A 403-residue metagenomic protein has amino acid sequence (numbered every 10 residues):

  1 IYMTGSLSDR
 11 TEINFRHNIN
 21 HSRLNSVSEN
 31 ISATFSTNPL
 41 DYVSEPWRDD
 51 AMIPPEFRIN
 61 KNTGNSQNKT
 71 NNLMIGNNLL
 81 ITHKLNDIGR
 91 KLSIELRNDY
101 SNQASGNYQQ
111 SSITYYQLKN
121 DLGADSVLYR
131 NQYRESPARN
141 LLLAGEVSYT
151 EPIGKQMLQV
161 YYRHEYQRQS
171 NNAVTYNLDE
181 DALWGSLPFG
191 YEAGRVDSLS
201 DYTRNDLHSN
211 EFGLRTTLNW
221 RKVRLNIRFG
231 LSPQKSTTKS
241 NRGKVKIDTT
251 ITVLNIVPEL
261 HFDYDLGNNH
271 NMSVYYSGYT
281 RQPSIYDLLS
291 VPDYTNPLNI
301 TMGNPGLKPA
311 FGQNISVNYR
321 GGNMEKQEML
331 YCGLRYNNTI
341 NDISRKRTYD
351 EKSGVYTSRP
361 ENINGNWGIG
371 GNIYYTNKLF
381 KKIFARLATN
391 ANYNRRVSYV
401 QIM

Functional and structural regions predicted by a protein language model:
I1-M403: Primarily recognizes Gram-negative and organellar outer-membrane beta-barrels
